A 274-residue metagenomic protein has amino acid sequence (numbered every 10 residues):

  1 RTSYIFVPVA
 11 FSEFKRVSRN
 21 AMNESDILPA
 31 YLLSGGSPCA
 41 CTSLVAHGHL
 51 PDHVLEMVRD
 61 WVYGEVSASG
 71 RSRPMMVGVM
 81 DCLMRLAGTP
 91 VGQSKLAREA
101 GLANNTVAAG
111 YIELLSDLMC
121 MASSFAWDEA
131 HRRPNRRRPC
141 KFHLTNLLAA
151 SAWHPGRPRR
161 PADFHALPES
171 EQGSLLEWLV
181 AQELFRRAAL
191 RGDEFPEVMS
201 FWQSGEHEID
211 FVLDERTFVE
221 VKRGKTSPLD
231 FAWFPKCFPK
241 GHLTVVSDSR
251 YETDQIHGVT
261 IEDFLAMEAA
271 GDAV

Functional and structural regions predicted by a protein language model:
R1-S12: A short helix-turn-beta junction within AAA+ P-loop NTPase domains corresponding to the substrate/partner-engaging
F11-F14, A149-A150, Y251, F264: A generic structural signal for short hydrophobic patches within well-formed alpha-helices
R19-M57: Amphipathic alpha-helical "lid/sensor" segments that cap RecA-like P-loop NTPase cores
V45-I209, E215: Accessory nucleic acid-recognition modules appended to NTPase machines
L148, V212, K222, S249: Anionic group-transfer/hydrolysis microenvironments
R216-V219, H242: Structural motif
R223-E268: Catalytic cores of nucleic-acid endonucleases
